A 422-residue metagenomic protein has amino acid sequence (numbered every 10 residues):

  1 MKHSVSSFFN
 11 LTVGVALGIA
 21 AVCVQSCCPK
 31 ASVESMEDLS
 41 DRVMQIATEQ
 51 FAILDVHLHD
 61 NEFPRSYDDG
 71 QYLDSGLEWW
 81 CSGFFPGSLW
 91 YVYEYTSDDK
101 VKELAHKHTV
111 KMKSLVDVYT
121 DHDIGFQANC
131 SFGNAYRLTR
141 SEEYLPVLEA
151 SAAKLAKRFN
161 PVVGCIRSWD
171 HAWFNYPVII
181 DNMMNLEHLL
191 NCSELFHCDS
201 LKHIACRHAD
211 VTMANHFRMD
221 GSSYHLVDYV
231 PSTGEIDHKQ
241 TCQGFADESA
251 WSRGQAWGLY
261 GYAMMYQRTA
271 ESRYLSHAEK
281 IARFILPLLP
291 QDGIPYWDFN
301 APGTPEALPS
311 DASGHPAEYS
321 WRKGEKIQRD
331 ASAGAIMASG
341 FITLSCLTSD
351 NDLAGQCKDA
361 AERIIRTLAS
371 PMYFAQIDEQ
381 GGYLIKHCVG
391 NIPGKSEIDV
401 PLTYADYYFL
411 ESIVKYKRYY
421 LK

Functional and structural regions predicted by a protein language model:
M1-S35: Bacterial Sec-dependent N-terminal signal peptides
K30-K422: Glycan-recognition and catalytic cores of secretory/periplasmic carbohydrate-active enzymes
